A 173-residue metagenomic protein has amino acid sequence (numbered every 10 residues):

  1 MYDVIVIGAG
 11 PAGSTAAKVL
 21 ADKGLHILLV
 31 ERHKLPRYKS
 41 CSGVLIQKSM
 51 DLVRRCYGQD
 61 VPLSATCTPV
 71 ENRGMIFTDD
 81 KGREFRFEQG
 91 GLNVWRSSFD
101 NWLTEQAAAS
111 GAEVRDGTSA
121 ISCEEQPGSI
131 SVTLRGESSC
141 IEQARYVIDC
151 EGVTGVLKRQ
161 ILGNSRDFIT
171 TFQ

Functional and structural regions predicted by a protein language model:
Y2, G24, A144-R145: Short, well-ordered alpha-helix to beta-strand connector turns
I5, A9, A21-C41: Glycine-rich FAD pyrophosphate-binding loop
G13-S14: N-terminal Rossmann-fold NAD(P) dinucleotide-binding loop
K23, V44-Q47, N164-D167: Glycine-rich, phosphate-binding/catalytic loops in enzymes
I46-T104: A conserved beta-strand/loop capping segment in the N-terminal third of enzymes that catalyze redox or closely related
Q106-Q173: Predominantly flavin-linked oxidoreductase catalytic cores and closely associated redox partners
